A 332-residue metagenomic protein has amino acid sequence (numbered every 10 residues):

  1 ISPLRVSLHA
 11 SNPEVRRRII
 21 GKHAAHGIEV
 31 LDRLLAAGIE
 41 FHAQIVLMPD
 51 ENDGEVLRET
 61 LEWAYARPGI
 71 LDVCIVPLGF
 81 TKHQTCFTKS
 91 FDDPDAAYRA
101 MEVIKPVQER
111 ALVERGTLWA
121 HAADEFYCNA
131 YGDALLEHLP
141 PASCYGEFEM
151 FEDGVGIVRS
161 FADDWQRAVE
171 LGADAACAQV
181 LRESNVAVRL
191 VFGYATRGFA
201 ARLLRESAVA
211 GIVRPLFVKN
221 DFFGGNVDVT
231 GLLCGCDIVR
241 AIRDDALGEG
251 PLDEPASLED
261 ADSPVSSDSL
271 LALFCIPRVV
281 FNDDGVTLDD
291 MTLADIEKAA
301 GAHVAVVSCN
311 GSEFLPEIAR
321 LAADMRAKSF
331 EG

Functional and structural regions predicted by a protein language model:
I1-L34, E40-N52, I70-L78, F91: Core AdoMet radical
R16-R18, G54-L57, C86, P316-R320: Short secondary-structure transition/capping segments
H23-H26, R58-E59, L288-L293: Charged helix-capping and loop-helix junction motifs
G27, L57, A97-A100: Aromatic/hydrophobic pocket-lining residues that form the small-molecule binding cavity in soluble enzyme cores
G27-V30, T60, A200-L203: Hydrophobic side chains in well-ordered alpha-helices
V30-R33, W63, V103: Short, conserved SAM-binding segment of the class I
N52-A64: Catalytic cores of alpha/beta
Y65, D72, G79-G332: Auxiliary Fe-S-binding modules of radical SAM enzymes
